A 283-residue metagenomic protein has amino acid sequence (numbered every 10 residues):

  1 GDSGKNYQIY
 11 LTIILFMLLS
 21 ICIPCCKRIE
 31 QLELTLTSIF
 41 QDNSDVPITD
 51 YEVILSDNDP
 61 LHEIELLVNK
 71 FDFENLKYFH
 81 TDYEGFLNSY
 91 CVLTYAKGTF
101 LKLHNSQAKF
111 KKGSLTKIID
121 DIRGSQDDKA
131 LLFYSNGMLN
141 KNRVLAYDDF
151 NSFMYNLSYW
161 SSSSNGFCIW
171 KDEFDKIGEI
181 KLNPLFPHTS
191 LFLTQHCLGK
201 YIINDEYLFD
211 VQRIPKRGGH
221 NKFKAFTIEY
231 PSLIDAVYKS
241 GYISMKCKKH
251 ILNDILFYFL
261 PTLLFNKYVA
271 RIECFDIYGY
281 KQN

Functional and structural regions predicted by a protein language model:
L18-C22, E52: Cell-envelope/extracellular polymer assembly enzymes that use nucleotide-activated donors
R28-N43: Short, well-formed alpha-helical segments that are part of the catalytic scaffolds of diverse glycosyltransferases
I54-L66: A conserved acidic beta->alpha catalytic loop
H80-A96: Glycine-rich, basic loop-to-helix element that forms the pyrophosphate-binding segment of sugar-nucleotide handling
G98-K109: Short beta-strand-to-loop acidic/aromatic patch adjacent to the donor-nucleotide binding site
K109-L145: Conserved donor NDP-sugar-binding/catalytic core segment of glycosyltransferases
Y147-N221: Conserved nucleotide-sugar donor-binding catalytic segment
G219-K249, Y258, Y268-Q282: Catalytic core of nucleotide-sugar-dependent glycosyltransferases
